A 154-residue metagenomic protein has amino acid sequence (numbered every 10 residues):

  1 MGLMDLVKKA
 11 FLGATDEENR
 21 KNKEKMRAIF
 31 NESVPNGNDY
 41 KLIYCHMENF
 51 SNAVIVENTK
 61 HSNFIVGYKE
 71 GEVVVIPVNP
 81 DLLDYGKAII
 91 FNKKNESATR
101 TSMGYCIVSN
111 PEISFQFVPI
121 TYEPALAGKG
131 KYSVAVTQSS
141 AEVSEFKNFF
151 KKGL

Functional and structural regions predicted by a protein language model:
M1-G2, V78, S144, N148: Coil-to-alpha-helix initiation sites in intrinsically disordered, low-complexity, charged segments
G2-V66: Anionic N-terminal interaction surfaces
Y40, E70, I107, K131-S133: Polar low-complexity intrinsically disordered regions enriched in Ser/Thr and small residues
A53-S114, T121-E123, F149, L154: Phosphoinositide-binding peripheral membrane targeting modules
P111, F115-F117, G128, Y132: Non-catalytic effector/regulatory segments
L126-L154: Terminal and domain-flanking low-complexity segments
